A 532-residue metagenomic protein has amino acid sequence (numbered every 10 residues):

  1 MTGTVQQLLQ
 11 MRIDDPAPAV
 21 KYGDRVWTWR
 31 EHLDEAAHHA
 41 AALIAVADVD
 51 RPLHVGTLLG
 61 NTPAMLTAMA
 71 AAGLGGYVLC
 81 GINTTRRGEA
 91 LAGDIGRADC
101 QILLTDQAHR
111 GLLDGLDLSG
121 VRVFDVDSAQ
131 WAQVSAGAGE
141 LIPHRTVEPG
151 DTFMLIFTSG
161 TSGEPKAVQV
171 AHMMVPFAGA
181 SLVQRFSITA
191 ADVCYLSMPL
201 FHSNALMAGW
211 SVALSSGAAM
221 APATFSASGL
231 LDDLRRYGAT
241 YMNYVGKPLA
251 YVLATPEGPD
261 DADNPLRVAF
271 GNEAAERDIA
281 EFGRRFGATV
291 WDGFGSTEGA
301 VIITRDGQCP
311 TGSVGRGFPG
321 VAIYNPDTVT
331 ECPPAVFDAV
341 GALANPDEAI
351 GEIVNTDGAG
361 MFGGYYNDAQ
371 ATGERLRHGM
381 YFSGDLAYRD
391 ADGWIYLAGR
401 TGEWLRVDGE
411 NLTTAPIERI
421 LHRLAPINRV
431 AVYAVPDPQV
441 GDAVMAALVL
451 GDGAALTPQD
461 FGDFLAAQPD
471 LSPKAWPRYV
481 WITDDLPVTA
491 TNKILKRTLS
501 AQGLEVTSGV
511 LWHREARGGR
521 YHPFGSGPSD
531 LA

Functional and structural regions predicted by a protein language model:
P16-T62, L66, A70, R87-A92 (+1 more regions): Conserved AMP-binding/adenylate-forming core of the ANL superfamily
T28-R30, F153-F177: Conserved AMP-binding A3 loop
M65, R86, L103, T356-G364 (+5 more regions): AMP-binding/adenylate-forming catalytic core of the ANL superfamily
G76, P176-V193, F201-T240, T255: Conserved AMP-binding/adenylation subdomain of ANL enzymes
A108-P149, P256, P319-G320: ANL superfamily adenylate-forming
G139-F157, E164, S187-V193: Conserved pre-ATP/AMP-binding loop-to-beta segment of ANL
R236-Y244, L253-P326: Gly/Ser/Thr-rich phosphate-binding loop
D470-I494, G509-A532: AMP-binding/adenylate-forming catalytic domain of the ANL superfamily
